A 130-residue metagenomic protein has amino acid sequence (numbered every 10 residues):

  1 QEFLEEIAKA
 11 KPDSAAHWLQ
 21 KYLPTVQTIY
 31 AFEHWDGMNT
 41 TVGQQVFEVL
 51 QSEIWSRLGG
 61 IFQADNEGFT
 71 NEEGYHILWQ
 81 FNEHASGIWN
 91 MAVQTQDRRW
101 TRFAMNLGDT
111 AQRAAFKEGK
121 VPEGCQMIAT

Functional and structural regions predicted by a protein language model:
Q1-D36: Short, intrinsically disordered low-complexity segments
T25-T130: Acidic, proline/glycine-rich low-complexity IDRs
